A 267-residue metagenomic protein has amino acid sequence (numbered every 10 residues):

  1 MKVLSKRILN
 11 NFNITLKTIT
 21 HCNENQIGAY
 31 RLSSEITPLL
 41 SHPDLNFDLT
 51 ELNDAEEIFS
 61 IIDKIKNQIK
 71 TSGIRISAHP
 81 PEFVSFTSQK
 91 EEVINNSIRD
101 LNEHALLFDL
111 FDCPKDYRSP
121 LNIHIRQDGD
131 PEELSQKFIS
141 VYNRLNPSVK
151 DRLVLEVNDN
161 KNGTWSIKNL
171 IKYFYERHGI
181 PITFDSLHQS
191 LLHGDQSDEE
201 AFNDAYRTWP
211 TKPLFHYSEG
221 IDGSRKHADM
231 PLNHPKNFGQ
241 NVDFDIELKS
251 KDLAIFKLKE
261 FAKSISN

Functional and structural regions predicted by a protein language model:
M1-R75, V84-Y117, K150-L153, V157 (+2 more regions): Alpha/beta catalytic barrel-like cores
Y30-L32, R75-P80, S135-V141: Short low-complexity stretches enriched in small and charged residues
N67, S77, Y175-R177: Residue-level signal for the start and early helices of compact helical domains
H79, D185, F244: Conserved, mostly hydrophobic/aromatic
P81-F83, I123-H124: Short linear capping/connector segments at secondary-structure termini
N95-I182, L187: Eukaryote-skewed repeat-based solenoidal scaffolds used as protein-protein interaction platforms, primarily
F174-R177, P181, L187-L192, S197-T208: Surface-exposed substrate-engagement region within the catalytic domains of secreted or surface-exposed extracellular
